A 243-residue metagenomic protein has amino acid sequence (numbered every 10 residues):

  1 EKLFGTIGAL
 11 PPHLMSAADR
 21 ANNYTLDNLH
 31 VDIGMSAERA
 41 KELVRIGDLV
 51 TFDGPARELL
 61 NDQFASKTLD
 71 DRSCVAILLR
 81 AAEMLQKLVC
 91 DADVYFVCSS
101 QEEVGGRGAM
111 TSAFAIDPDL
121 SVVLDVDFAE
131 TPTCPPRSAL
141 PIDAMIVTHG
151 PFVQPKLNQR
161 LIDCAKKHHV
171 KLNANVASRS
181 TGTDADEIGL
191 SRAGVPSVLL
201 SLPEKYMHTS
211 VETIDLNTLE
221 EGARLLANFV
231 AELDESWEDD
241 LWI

Functional and structural regions predicted by a protein language model:
E1-I243: N-terminal hydrophobic/helix-forming segments and targeting peptides
